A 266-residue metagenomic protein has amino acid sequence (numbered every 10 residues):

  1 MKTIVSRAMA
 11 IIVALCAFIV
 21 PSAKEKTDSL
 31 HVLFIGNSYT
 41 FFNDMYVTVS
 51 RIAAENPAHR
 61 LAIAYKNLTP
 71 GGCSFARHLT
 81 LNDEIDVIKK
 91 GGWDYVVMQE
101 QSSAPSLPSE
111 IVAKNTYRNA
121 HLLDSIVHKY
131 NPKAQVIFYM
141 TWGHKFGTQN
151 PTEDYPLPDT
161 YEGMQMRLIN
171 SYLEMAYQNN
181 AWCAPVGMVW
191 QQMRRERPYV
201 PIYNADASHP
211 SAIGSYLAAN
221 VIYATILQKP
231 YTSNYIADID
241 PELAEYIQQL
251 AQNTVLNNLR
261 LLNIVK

Functional and structural regions predicted by a protein language model:
M1-T27: Bacterial Sec-dependent N-terminal signal peptides
L15-I19, V49, I111, G147: Hydrophobic alpha-helical membrane context
H31-L33, Y39-L123, P132: Conserved SGNH/GDSL esterase-like catalytic core that processes O-acyl groups on lipids and polysaccharides
G36-Y39, E110, K114, D159-E162 (+2 more regions): Charge-dense, low-complexity intrinsically disordered segments
S38, F42, T48-H59, Q99 (+6 more regions): Structured segments of extracytoplasmic/periplasmic soluble domains in secreted or envelope-associated proteins
I85-S208, A212: Alpha-helical cap/lid subdomain in secreted, periplasmic, or secretory-pathway luminal O-acyl-processing enzymes
I202, H209, I213-K266: Conserved catalytic region of serine esterases and O-acyltransferases that act on ester linkages in lipids
